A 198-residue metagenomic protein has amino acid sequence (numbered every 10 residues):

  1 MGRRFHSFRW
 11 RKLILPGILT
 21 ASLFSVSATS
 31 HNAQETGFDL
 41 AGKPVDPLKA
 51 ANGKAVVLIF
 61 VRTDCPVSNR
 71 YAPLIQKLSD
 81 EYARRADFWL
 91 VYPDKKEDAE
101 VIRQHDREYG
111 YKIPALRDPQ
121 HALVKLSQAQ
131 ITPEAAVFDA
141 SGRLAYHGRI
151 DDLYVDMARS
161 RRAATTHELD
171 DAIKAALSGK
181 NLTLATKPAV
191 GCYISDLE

Functional and structural regions predicted by a protein language model:
M1-W10: N-terminal secretory signal peptides that target proteins for export/translocation
I14-S25: Bacterial N-terminal signal peptides
E35-V56: A short beta-strand-turn-helix
A50-N69, I173: Short active-site neighborhood of thiol/selenol oxidoreductases, capturing the structured segment around
R62-A72, K95-K96, A135, C192-S195: Short, thiol/selenol-centered motifs that function as redox-active sites or metal-ligating centers
N69-Y109, R117-L126: Structural microenvironment flanking redox-active thiols in thiol-disulfide oxidoreductases
D106-H147: Short, internal strand/loop/helix patches that form the active-site neighborhood or redox-interaction surface
D139-A140, L144-E198: Thiol-/selenol-based redox modules, centered on thioredoxin-like and closely related oxidoreductase domains
